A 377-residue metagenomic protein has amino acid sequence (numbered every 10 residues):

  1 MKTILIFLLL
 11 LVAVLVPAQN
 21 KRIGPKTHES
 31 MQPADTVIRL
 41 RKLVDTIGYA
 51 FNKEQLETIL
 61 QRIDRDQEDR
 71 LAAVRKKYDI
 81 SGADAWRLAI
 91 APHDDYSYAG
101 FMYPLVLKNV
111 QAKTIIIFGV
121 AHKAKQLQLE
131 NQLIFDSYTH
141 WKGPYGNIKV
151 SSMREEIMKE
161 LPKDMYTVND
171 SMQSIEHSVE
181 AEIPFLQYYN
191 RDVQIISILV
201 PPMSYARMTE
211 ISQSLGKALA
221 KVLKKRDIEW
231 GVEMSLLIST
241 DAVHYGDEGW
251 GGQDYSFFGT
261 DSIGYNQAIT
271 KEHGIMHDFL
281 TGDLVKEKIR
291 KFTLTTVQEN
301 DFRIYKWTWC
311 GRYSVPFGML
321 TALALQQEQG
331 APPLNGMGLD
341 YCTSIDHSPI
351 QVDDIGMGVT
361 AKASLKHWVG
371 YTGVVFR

Functional and structural regions predicted by a protein language model:
K2-L8: Sec-dependent signal peptide recognition, specifically the positively charged N-region followed immediately by
L8-L10, R226-I228, S364-K366: Generic marker of residues within folded, mature protein domains
L9-P17: Hydrophobic h-region of N-terminal signal peptides that target proteins for export in Gram-negative bacteria
N20-P316, L320, A324, Q329 (+1 more regions): Active-site histidine-anchored catalytic micro-motif
A324-R377: Long, Lys/Arg- and hydrophobic-enriched amphipathic alpha-helices
